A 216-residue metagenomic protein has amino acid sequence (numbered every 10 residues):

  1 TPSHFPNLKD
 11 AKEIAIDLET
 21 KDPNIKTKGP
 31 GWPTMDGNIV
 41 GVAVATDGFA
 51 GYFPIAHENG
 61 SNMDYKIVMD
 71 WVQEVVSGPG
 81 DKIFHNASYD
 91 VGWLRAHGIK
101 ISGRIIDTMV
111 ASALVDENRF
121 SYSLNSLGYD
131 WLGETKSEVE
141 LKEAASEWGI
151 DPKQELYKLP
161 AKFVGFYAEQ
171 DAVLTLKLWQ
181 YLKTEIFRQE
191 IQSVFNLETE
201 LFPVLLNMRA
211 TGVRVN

Functional and structural regions predicted by a protein language model:
T1-M35, E58, Y65-V76: Long, highly charged low-complexity segments
D17, D107, N216: Conserved acidic catalytic centers in enzymes
G37-V40, V44-F187, L197-T199, L205: Active-site-proximal helix-loop-helix substrate-binding element of RNase H-like nuclease domains
S193-N216: Extended, well-ordered alpha-helical scaffold/bundle regions in very large, multi-domain proteins
